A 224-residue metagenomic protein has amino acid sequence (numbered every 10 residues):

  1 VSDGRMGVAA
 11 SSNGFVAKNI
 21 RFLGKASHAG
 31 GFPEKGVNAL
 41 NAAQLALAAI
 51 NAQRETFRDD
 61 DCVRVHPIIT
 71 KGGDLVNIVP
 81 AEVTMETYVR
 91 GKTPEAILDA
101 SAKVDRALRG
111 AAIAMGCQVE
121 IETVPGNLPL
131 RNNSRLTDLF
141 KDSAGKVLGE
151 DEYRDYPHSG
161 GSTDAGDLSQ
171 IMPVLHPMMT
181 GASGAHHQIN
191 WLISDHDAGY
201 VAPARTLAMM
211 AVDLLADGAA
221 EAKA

Functional and structural regions predicted by a protein language model:
V1-D3, E86-R90, G110: A glycine-rich helix N-cap at a beta->alpha junction
V1-P80, S162-T163: Histidine/acidic-residue-rich, glycine-tolerant segments that coordinate divalent metal ions
H28, A43, T87, F140 (+2 more regions): Divalent metal-coordination and catalytic microenvironments
N41, A48-E55, E122, G126-G181: Active-site-adjacent substrate-binding region of metalloamidase/peptidase-like peptide-processing proteins
R54-R64, A111-T123, G149-H158, A216-K223: Flexible, glycine/charged-enriched surface loops at secondary-structure junctions
V76-V104, V119: A conserved active-site cap/scaffold subdomain adjacent to cofactor or substrate pockets
S101-M115: Short, non-transmembrane amphipathic alpha-helical segments
Y153-M210, L214-D217, A224: Zn-dependent metallopeptidase/amidohydrolase metal-coordination segment
